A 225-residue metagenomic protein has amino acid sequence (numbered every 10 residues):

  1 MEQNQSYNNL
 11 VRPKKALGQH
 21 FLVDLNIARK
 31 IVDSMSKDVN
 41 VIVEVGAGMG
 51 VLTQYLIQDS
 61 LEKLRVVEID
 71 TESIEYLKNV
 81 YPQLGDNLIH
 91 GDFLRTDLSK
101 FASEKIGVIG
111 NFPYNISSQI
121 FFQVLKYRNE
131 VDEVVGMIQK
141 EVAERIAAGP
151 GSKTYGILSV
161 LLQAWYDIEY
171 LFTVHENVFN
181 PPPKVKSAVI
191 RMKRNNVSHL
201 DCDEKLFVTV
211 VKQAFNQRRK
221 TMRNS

Functional and structural regions predicted by a protein language model:
M1-Q213: Catalytic cores of RNA-modifying enzymes
